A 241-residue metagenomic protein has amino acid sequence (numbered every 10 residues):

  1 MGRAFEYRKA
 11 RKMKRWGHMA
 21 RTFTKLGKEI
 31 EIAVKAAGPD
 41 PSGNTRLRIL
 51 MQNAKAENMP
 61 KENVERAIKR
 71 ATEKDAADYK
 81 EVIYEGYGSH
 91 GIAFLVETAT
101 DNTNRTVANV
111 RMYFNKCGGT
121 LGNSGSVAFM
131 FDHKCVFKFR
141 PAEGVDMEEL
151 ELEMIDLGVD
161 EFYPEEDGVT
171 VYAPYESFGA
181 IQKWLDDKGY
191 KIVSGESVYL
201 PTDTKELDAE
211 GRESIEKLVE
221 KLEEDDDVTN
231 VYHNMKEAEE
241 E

Functional and structural regions predicted by a protein language model:
M1-G122, V127-V136: N-terminal cationic and glycine-rich segments that engage phosphates or anionic surfaces
V136-E241: Positively charged, low-complexity, intrinsically disordered RNA-binding extensions
